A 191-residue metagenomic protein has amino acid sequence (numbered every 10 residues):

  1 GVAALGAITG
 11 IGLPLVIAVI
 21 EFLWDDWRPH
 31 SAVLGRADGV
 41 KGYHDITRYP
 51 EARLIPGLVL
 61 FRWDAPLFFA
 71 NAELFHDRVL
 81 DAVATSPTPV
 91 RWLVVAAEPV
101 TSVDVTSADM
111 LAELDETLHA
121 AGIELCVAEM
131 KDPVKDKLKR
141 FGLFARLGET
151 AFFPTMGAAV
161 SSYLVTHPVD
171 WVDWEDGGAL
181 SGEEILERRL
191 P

Functional and structural regions predicted by a protein language model:
G1-R146, W171-W174, R189-P191: The feature marks cytosolic C-terminal regulatory regions of anion transporters and related permeases
R146-S162: Short acidic-hydrophobic, aromatic-tinged amphipathic segments that line or gate anion-handling sites
Y163-P191: Intrinsically disordered or compositionally simple regulatory linkers and C-terminal tails in signal-transduction
